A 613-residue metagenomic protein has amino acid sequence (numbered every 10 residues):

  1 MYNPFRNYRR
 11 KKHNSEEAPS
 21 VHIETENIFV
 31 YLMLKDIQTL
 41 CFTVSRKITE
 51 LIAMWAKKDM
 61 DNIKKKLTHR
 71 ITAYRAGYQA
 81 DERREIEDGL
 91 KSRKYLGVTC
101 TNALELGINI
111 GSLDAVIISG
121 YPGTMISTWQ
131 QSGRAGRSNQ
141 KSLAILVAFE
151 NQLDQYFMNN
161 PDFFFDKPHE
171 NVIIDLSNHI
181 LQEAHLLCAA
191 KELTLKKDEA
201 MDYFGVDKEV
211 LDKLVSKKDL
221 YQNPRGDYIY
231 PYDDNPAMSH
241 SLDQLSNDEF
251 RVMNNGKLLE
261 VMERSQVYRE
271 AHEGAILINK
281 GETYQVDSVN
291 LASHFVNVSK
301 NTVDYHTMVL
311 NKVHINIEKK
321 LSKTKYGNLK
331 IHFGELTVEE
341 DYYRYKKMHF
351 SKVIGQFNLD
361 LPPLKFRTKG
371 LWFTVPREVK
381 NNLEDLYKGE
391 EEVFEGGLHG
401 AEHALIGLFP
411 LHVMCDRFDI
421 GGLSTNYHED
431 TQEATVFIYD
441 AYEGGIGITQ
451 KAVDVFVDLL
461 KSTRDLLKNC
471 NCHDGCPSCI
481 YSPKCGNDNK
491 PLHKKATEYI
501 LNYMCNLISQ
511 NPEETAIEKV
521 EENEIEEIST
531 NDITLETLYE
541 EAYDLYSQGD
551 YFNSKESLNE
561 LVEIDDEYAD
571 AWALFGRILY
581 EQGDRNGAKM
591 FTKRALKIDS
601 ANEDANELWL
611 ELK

Functional and structural regions predicted by a protein language model:
M1-T194, E199-P236, S246-N247: Helicase motor core with emphasis on the C-terminal RecA-like subdomain
K141-A144, E150-P168, H185-K197, D207 (+3 more regions): Extended Lys/Arg-rich polyanion-binding regions
L535, A569-D570, E603-D604: Helix-start (N-cap) detector for alpha-helical repeat units in TPR-like alpha-solenoids, especially tetratricopeptide
S547-Q548, E581-Q582, E611: Register position in tetratricopeptide repeats
